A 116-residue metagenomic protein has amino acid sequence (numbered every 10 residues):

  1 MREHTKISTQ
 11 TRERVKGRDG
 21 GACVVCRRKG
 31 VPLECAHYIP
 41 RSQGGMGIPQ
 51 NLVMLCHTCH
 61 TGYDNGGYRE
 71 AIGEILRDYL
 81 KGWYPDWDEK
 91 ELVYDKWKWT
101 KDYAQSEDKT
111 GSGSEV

Functional and structural regions predicted by a protein language model:
R2-E3, S42-V53, T61-V116: Polybasic, low-complexity binding patches
K6-E34, C56-T58: Short cysteine-rich loop/turn motifs with clustered Cys
P32-S42: Short recognition patches in nucleic-acid-associated and regulatory proteins
